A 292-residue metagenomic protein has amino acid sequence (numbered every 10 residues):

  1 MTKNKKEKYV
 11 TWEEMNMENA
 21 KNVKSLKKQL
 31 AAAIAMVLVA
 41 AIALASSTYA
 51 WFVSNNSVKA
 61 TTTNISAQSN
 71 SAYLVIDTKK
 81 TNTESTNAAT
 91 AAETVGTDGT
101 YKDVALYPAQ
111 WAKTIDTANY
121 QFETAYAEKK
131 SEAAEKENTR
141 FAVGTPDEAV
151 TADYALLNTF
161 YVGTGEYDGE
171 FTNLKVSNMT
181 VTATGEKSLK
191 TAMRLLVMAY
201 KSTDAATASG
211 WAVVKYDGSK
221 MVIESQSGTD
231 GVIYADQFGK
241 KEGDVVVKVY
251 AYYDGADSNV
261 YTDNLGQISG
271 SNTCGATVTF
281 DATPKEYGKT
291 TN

Functional and structural regions predicted by a protein language model:
M1-M17: Short, Lys/Arg-enriched N-terminal segments with co-localized hydrophobic residues within the first ~10-30 amino acids
K6, L30-A31, V197: Sequence-pattern detector for short linear motifs and compositional/periodic biases rather than a specific fold
Y9, Y49, Y73, Y101 (+12 more regions): Sequence-level detector for tyrosine residue identity
W12, E18-I115, S269-C274, T279-N292: Short, polar/proline-rich extracytoplasmic segments that appear immediately after membrane translocation
L44, K59, Y167-T172, L189: Short loop/turn segments at connectors of secondary-structure elements within structured domains
S54, K130-G185, V222-N292: C-terminal, structured domain-capping segment
I65, N70-S131, T182-T229: A surface/secretory-pathway sequence property marking extracellular, secreted, or lumenal proteins enriched
